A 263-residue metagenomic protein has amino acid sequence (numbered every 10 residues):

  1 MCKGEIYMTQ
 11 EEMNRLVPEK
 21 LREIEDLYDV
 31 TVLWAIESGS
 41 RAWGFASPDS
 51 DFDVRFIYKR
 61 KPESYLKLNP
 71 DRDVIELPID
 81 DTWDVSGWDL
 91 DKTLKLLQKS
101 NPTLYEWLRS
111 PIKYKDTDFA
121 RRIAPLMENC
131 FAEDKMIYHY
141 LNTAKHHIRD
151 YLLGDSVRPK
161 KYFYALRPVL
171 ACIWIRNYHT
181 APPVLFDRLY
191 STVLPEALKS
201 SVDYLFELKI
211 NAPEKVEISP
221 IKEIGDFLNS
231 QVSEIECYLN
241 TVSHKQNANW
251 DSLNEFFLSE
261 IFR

Functional and structural regions predicted by a protein language model:
C2-I36: Helical scaffold of the NTase/Pol beta-like nucleotidyltransferase catalytic core
E5, T9, S47, D81 (+2 more regions): Conserved aromatic-histidine-acidic binding/catalytic patches
I6-M8, P18, R22, D187 (+3 more regions): Non-catalytic helical "accessory" subdomain of NTase-fold nucleotidyltransferases
E37-W83: Catalytic metal-binding acidic patch
R60-E63, S100-T103, H146, A171-C172: Short loop/turn segments at secondary-structure transitions that flank enzyme active sites
L68-K145: A basic- and aromatic-enriched beta-loop-alpha substructure that forms the phosphate/nucleotide- and DNA/RNA-contacting
A124-N249: Conserved nucleotidyltransferase catalytic core and NTase-mimicking acidic/glycine-rich helix/loop elements in nucleic
S243-R263: Acidic, carboxylate-rich catalytic segments that either coordinate divalent cations
